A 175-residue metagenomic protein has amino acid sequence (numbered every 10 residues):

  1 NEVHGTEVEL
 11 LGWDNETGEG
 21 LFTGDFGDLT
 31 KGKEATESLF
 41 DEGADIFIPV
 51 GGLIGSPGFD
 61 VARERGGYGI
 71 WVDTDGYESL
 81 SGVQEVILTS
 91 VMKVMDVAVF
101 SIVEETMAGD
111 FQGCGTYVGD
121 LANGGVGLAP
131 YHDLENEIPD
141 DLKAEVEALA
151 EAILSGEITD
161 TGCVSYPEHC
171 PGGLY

Functional and structural regions predicted by a protein language model:
N1-Y175: A residue-level marker of the well-folded mature domains of exported/periplasmic proteins
